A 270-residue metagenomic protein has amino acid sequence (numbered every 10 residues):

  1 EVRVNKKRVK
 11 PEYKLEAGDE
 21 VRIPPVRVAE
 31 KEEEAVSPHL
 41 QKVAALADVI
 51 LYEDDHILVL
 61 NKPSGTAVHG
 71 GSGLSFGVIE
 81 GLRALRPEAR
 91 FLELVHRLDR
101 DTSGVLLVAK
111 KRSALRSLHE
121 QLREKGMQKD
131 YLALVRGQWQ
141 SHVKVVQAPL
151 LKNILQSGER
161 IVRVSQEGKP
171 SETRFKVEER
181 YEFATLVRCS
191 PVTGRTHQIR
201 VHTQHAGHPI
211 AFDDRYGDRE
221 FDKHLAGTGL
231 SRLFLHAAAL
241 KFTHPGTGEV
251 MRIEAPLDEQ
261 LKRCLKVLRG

Functional and structural regions predicted by a protein language model:
E1-G270: RNA pseudouridine synthases
